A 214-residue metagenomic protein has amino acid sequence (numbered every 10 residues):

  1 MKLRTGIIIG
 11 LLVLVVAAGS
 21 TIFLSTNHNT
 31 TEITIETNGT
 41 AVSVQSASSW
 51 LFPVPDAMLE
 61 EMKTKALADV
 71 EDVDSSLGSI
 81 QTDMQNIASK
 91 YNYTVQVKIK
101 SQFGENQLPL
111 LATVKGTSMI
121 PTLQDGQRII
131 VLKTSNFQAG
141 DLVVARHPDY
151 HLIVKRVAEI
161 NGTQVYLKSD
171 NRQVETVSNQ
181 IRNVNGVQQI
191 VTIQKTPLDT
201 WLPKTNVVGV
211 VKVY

Functional and structural regions predicted by a protein language model:
K2-Y214: Extended hydrophobic leader/signal-anchor segments used for secretion and membrane insertion
